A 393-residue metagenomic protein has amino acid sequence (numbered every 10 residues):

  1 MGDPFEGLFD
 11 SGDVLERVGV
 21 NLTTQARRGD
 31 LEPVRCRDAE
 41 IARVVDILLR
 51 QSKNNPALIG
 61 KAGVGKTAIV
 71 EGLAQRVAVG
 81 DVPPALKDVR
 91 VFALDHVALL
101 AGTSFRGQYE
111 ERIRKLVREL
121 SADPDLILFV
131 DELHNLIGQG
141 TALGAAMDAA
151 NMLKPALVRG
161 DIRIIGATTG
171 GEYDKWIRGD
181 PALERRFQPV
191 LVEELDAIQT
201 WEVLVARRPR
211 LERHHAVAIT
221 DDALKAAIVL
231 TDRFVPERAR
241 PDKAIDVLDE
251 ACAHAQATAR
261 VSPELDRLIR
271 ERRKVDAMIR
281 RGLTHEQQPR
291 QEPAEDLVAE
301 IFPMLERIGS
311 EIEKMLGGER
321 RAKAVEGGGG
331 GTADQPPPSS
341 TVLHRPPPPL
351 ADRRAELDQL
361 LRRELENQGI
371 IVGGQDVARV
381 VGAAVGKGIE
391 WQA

Functional and structural regions predicted by a protein language model:
M1-G327, G331-A393: AAA+ P-loop NTPase nucleotide-binding core of proteostasis motors
